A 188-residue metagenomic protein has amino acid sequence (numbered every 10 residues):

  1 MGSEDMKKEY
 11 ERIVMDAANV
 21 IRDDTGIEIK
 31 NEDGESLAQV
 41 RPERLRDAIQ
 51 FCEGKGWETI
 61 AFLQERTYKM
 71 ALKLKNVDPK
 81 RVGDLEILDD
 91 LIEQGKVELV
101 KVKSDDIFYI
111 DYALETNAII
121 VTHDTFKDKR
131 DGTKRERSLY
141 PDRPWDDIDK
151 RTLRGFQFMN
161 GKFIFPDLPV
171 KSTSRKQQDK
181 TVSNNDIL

Functional and structural regions predicted by a protein language model:
M1-E11: Acidic, polar low-complexity linker/tail segments
E11-I13, V20-G26, K30-D33, A38-L188: Nuclease catalytic cores that cleave nucleic-acid phosphodiester bonds, predominantly acidic two-metal-ion
